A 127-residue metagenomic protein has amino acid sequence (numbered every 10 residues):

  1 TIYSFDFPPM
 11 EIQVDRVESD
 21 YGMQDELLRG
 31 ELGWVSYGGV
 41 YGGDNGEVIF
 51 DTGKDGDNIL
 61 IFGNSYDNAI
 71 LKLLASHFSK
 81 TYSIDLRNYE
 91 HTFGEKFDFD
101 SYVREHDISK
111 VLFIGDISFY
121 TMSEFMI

Functional and structural regions predicted by a protein language model:
T1-I127: Extracellular glycan-modifying ectodomains
